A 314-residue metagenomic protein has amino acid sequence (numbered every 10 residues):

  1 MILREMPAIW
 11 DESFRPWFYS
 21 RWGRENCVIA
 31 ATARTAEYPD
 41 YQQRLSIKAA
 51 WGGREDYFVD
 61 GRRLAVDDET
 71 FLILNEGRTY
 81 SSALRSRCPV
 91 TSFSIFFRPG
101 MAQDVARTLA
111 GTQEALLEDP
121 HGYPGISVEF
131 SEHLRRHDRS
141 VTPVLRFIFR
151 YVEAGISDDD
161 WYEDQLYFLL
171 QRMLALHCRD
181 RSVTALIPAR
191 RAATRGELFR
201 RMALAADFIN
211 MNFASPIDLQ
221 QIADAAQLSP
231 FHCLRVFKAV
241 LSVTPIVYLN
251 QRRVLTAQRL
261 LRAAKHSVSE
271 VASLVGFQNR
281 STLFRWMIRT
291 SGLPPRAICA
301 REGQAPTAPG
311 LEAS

Functional and structural regions predicted by a protein language model:
M1-W10, R181-A192, T307-S314: N-terminal intrinsically disordered/low-complexity leader segments
I2-L3, E12-G122, E153-D160: N-terminal regulatory/effector-sensing and dimerization cores that precede helix-turn-helix DNA-binding domains
R85-S86, T108-L109, L176, L260 (+1 more regions): Residue-level signal for well-ordered alpha-helical positions
V105, L169-H177, F237, L261: Hydrophobic recognition helices of helix-based DNA-binding modules
G122-A193, E197-R200, L204-D207: An amphipathic alpha-helical interaction segment
L176-R179, I187-L198, L204-R252, H266 (+1 more regions): Basic/polar phosphate-binding segments, predominantly the helix-turn-helix DNA-binding elements of transcriptional
L249-Q258, A297-A313: Short, basic, alpha-helical segments at the C-terminal edge of helix-turn-helix-like DNA-binding modules
